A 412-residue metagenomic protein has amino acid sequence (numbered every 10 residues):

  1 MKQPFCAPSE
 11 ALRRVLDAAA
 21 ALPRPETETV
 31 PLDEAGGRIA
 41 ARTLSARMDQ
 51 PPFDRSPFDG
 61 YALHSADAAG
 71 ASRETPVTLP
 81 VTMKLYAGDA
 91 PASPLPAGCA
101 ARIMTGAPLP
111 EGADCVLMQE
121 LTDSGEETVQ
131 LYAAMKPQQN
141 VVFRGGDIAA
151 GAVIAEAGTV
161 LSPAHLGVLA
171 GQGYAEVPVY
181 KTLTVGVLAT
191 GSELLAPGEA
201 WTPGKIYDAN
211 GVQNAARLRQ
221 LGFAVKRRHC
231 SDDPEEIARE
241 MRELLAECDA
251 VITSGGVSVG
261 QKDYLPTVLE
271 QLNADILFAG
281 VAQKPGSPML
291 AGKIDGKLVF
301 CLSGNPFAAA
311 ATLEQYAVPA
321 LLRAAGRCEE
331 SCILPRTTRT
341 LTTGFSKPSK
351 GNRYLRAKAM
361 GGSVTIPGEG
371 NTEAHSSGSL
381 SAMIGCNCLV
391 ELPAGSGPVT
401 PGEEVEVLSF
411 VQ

Functional and structural regions predicted by a protein language model:
M1-S9, V177-L302, P306-T312: Helix-rich terminal scaffold detector
K2-Q3, P8, A62-R228, E373-A374 (+2 more regions): Short, glycine/charged-enriched hinge/interface segments at domain edges or termini
P4, P8-L12, E28, L32 (+16 more regions): Generic structural signal for well-ordered, non-membrane alpha-helical segments in soluble metabolic enzymes
F5-S72, L161: Intrinsically disordered, low-complexity, positively charged segments
S9, E28-D33, G37, R42 (+3 more regions): Flexible glycine/proline-rich
V15, G60, G151, V187 (+4 more regions): Residue-level signal for inorganic ion chemistry
V15-L22, Q172-A175, R217, L221-A224 (+6 more regions): Change "in soluble alpha/beta enzymes" to "in soluble alpha/beta proteins
T27-L32, F53-L79, G112-E127, R327 (+1 more regions): Short beta-strand/loop turn elements enriched in aromatics
